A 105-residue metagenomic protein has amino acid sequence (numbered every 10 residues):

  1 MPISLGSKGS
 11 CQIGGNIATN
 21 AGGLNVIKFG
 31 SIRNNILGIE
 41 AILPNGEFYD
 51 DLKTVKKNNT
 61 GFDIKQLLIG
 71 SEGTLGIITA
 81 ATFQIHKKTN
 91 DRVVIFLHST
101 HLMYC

Functional and structural regions predicted by a protein language model:
M1-C105: FAD-binding subdomain of flavoenzyme oxidoreductases
